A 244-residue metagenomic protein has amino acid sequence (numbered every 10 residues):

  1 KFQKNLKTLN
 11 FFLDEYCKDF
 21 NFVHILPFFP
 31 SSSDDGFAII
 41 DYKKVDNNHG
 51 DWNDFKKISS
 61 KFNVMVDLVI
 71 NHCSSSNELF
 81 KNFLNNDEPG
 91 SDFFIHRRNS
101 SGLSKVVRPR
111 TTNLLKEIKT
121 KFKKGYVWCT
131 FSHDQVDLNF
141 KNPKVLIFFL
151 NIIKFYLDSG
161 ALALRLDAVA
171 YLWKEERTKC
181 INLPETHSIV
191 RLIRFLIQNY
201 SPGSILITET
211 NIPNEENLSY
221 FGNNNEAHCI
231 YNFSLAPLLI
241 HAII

Functional and structural regions predicted by a protein language model:
K1-L150, K154, D158, V169-N224 (+2 more regions): Acidic/aromatic-lined carbohydrate-recognition and catalytic surfaces of CAZymes acting on diverse glycans
L164-A168: Extended, hydrophobic alpha-helical segments in both membrane/secreted and soluble proteins
H228: Catalytic metal-binding acidic patch
H241-I244: Short, intrinsically disordered, charge-balanced linker/junction segments flanking boundaries in proteins
